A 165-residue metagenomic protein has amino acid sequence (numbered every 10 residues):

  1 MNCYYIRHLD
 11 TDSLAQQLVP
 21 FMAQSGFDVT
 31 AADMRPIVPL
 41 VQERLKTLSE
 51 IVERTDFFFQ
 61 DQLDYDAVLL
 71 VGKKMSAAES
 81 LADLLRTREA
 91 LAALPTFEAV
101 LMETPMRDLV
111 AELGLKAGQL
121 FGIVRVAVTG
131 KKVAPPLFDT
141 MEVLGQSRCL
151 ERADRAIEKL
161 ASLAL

Functional and structural regions predicted by a protein language model:
M1-H8, L69-V71, V133-T140: Short His/Asp/Glu-rich catalytic/ion-coordination signatures at enzyme active sites or charged loops
M1-S25, R107, V143, S147-L165: Non-catalytic terminal extensions that flank enzyme cores
M1-Y4, E43-K46, I123-A127: Short, hydrophobic/amphipathic alpha-helical patches that form generic packing surfaces within helical domains
Y5-R7, S49, F58-Q60, T129 (+1 more regions): Generic, ordered loop/turn and secondary-structure boundary motif
D10-L113: Small-residue-rich helix-loop
A99-A161: Charged substrate- and nucleic-acid-binding regions of tRNA-handling and nucleotidyl-transfer enzymes, centered on
